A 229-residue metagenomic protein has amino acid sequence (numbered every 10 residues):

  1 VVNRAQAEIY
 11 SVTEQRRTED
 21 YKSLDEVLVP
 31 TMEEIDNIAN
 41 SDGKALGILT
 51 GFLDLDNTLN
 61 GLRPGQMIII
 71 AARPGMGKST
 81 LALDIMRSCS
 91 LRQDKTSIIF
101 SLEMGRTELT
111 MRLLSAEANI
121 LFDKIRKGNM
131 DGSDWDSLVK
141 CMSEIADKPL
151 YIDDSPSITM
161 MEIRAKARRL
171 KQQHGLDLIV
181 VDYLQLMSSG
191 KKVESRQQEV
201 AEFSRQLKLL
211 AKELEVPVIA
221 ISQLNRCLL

Functional and structural regions predicted by a protein language model:
V1-P64, I120, D134-D136, K140-P149 (+3 more regions): Core recognition of P-loop NTPase motor domains used across DNA-transaction enzymes
N57, S88-G175, S189: Cytosolic-facing regulatory segments adjacent to core modules
I68-I69, I98: Short hydrophobic/aromatic beta-strand immediately N-terminal to the Walker A/P-loop
A72: The Walker A (P-loop) glycine that initiates the GxxxxGKT/S ATP-binding motif of P-loop NTPases
G75: Walker A (P-loop) phosphate-binding loop of P-loop NTPases
K78: Conserved lysine of the Walker
S88-L91, E199-V218: Substrate-engagement module of ASCE P-loop NTPases
